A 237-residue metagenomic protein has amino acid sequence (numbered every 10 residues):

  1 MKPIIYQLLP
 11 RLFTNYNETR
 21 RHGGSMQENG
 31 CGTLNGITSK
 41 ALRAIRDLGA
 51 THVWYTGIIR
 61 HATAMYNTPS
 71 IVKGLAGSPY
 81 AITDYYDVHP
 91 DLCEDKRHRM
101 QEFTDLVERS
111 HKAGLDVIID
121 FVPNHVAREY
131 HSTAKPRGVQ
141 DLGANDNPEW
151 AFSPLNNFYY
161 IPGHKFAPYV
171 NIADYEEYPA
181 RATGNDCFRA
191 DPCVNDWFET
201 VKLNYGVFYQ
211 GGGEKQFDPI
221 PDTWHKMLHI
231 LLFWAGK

Functional and structural regions predicted by a protein language model:
M1-D116, N124-V126, H131-K135, V139-F152 (+3 more regions): N-terminal structural segment of carbohydrate-active enzymes
G143-P179: A short, conserved beta-to-alpha structural element at the edge of catalytic cores that scaffolds binding
A173-C193: Surface-exposed loop and adjacent secondary-structure segments within mature catalytic domains
W234-K237: Short, intrinsically disordered, charge-balanced linker/junction segments flanking boundaries in proteins
